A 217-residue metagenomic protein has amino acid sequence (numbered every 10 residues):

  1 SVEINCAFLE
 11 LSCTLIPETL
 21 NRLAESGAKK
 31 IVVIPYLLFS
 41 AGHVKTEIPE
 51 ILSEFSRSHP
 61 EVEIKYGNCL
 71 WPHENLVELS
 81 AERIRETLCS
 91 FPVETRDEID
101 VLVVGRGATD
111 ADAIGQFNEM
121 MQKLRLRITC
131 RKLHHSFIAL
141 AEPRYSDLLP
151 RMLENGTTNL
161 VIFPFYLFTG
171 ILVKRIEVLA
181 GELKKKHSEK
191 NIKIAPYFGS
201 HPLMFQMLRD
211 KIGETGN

Functional and structural regions predicted by a protein language model:
S1-N217: Active-site-proximal alpha-helix that buttresses catalytic centers in soluble enzyme cores
